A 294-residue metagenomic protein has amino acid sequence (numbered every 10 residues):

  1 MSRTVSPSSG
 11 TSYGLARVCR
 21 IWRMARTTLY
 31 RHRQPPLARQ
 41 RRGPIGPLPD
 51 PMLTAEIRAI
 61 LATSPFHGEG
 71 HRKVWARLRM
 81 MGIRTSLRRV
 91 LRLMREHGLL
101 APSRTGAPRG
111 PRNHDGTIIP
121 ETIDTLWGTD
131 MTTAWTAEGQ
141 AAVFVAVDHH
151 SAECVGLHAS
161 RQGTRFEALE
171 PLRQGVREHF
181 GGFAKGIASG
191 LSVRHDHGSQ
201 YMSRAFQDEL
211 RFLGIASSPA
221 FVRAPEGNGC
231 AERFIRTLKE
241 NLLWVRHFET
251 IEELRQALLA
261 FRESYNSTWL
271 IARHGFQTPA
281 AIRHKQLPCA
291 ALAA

Functional and structural regions predicted by a protein language model:
M1-Y13, T54, R58-P65: Short, amphipathic alpha-helical "recognition" segments used to contact nucleic acids or chromatin
S2-R33: Structured, non-catalytic alpha/beta "coupling" segments that mediate domain-domain communication and provide generic
S12-G14, E69, T85, E249: Residue-level signal for the short linker/turn that defines the boundary of a DNA-recognition helix
V18-W22, L29, I57, V74 (+13 more regions): Mobile genetic element proteins and their domesticated derivatives, centered on retroelements and DNA transposons
C19, Y30-L126, A224-P225, T278-P288: Basic, flexible linker segments flanking DNA-binding modules in nucleic acid-interacting mobile-element proteins
G46, H195-H197, S203-L210, S217-E240 (+2 more regions): RNase H-like two-metal-ion nuclease catalytic core shared by retroviral integrases and related mobile-element nucleases
M52, M80, R84-V147, E153 (+2 more regions): Mobile-element integrase/transposase regions, centering on the N-terminal DNA-binding/Zn-coordinating module
R211-I215, T237-A294: C-terminal domain-tail junction helix/linker
